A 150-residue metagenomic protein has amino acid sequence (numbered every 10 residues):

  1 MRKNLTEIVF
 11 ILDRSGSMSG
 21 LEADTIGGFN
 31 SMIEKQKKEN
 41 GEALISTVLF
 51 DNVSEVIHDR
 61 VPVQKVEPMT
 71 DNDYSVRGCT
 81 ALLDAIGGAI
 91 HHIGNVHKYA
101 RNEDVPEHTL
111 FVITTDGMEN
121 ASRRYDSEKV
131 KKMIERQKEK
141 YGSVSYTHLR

Functional and structural regions predicted by a protein language model:
R2-D59: Von Willebrand factor
L5-T6, Y141-S143: Short glycine-/polar-rich loops that comprise or flank the Walker A/P-loop and associated switch/sensor motifs
T6, I86-R136: Exposed acidic/Ser/Thr-rich ligand/metal-binding surfaces
L21-T25, G78-G87, S122, D126: Phosphate/oxyanion-binding active-site loops and adjacent basic polyanion-contact surfaces
K37-K38, E135-Y141: Arginine/glycine-rich "motif VI" loop of SF2 helicases in the C-terminal RecA-like domain
V53-G88: Short, charged loop segments at secondary-structure junctions
T147-R150: Conserved small/polar residues in nucleotide/adenosyl-binding loops
